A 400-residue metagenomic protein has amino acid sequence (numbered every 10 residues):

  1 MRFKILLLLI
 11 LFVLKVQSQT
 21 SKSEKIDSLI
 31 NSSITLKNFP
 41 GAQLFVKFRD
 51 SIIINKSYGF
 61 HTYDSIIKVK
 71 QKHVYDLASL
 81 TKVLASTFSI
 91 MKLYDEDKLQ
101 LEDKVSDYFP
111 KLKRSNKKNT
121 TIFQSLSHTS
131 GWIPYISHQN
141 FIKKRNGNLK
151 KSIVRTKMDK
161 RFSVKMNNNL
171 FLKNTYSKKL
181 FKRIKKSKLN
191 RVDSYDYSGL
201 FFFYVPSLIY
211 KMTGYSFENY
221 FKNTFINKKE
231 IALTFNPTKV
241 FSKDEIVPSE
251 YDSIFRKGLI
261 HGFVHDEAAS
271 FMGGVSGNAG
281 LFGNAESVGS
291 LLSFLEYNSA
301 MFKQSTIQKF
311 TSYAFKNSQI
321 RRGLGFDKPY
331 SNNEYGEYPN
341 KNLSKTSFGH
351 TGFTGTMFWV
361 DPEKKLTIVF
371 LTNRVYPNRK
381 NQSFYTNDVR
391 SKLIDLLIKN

Functional and structural regions predicted by a protein language model:
M1-S23: Bacterial Sec-dependent N-terminal signal peptides
Q17-S33, F39, N146-K165: Sec-dependent signal peptide cleavage junction
T20-L77, K98-Q100, K182, L259 (+2 more regions): Short, conserved catalytic-motif segment at the N-terminal edge
I30, L44, D50, K82 (+8 more regions): Residue-level preference for non-acidic, small/hydrophobic
S32-F45, S65-Q124, K188-F201, S276-A279: Short active-site loop at a secondary-structure junction that contains or immediately precedes the catalytic residue(s)
Q43-F45, N55, Q124-L126, F358-W359 (+1 more regions): Structural recognition of the beta-strand scaffold that forms the well-ordered cores of secreted hydrolase catalytic
K117-K345: Short, surface-exposed loop or secondary-structure junction motifs that flank catalytic or metal-binding residues
S287, H350-N400: Structured C-terminal helix/loop/strand segments within mature extracytoplasmic catalytic/sensor domains
